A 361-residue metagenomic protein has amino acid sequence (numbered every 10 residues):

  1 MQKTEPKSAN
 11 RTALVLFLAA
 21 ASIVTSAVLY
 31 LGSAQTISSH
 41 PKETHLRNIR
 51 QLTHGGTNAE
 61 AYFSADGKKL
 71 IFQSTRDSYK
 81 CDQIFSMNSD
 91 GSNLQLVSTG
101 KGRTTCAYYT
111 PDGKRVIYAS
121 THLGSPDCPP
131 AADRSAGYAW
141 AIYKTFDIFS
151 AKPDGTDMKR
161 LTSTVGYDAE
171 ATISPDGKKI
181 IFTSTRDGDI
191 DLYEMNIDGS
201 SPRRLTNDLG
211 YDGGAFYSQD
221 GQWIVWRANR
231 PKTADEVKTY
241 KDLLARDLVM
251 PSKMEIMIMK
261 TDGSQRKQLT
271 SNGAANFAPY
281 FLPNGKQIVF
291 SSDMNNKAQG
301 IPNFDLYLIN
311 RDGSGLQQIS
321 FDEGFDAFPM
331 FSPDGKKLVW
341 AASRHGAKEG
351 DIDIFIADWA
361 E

Functional and structural regions predicted by a protein language model:
G32-R47, F146: Blade/loop signatures of beta-propeller domains
I37, N48-K80: Beta-strand-rich domains and repeat architectures in extracellular enzymes and scaffolds, especially beta-propellers
N48-I49, S92-Q95, Y138, T156-R160 (+3 more regions): Predominantly a core beta-strand signature of beta-propeller blades across repeat-based propeller domains
H54-T57, S74-I84, T99-T104, A119-D147 (+8 more regions): A flexible loop/linker signature enriched in serine peptidases of the S9 family
A65-D66, P111-D112, P175-D176, Q219-D220 (+2 more regions): Residue-level detector of Asp-centered blade-edge/turn motifs that repeat once per structural unit in beta-propeller
L70-I71, V116, I180-I181, I224 (+2 more regions): Hydrophobic beta-strand positions that form the internal "hydrophobic ladder" of WD40/Gbeta-like beta-propeller blades
N88-S92, K152-T156, N196-S200, K260-S264 (+2 more regions): Short loop/turn segments that connect beta-strands within beta-propeller blades
